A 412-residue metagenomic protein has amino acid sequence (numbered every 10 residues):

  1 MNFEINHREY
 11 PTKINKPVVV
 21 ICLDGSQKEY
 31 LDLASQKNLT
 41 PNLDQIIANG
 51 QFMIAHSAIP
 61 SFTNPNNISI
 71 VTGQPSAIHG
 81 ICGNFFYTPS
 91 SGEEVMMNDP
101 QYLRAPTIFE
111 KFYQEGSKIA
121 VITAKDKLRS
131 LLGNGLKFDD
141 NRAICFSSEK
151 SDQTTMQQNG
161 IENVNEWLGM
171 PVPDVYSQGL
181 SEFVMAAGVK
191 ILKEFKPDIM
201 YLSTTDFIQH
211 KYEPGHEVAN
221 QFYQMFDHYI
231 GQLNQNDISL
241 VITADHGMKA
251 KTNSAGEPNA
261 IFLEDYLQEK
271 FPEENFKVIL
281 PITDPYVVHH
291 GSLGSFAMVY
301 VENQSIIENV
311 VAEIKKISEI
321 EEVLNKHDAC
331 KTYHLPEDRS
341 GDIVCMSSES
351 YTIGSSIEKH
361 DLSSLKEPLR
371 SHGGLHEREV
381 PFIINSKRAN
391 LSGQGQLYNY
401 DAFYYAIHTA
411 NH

Functional and structural regions predicted by a protein language model:
M1-H412: Feature captures the catalytic ectodomains and active-site-proximal regions of enzymes that hydrolyze or transfer
